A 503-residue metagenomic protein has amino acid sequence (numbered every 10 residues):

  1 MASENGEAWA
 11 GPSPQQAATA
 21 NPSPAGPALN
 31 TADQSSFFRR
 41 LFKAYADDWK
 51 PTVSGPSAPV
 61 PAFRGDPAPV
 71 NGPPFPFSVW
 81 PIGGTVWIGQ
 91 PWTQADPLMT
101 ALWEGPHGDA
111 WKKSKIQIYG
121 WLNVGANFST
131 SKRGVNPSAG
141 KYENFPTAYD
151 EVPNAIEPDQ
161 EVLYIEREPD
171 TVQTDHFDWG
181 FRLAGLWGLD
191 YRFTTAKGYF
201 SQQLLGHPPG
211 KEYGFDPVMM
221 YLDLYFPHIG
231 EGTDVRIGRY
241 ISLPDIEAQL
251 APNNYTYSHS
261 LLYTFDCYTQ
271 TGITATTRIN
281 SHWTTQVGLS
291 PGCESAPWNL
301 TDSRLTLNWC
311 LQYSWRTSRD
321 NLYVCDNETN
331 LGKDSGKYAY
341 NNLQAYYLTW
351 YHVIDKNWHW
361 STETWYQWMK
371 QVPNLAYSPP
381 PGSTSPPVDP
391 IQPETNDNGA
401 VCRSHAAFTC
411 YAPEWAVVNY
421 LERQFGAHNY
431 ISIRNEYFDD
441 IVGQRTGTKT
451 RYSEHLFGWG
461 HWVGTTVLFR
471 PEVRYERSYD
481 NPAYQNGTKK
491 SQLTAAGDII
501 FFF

Functional and structural regions predicted by a protein language model:
M1-P137, A400-C402: N-terminal periplasmic/intermembrane-space "pro-region" immediately following the signal or transit peptide
E7-A10, A18-T19, P169-D170, Y366 (+1 more regions): Intrinsically disordered, low-complexity segments enriched in glycine/proline and serine/threonine
A10, A17-A20, F181, T285 (+2 more regions): Generic structural motif
G11, P51, I82, G89 (+15 more regions): Intrinsic disorder/low-complexity segments enriched in polar/charged and small flexible residues
S23-F42, D48-A58, A62-F77, P81 (+5 more regions): Outer-membrane beta-barrel pore domains
L102, P217, Q270, A416 (+1 more regions): Short, conserved clusters of charged catalytic residues that mark active-site and nucleotide-handling motifs
D109-T130, G134-A139, F145-E294, T301-L305 (+4 more regions): Outer membrane beta-barrel
K141-Y142, N254, A400, A412: Generic signal for short, ordered secondary-structure residues within or immediately flanking folded domains
